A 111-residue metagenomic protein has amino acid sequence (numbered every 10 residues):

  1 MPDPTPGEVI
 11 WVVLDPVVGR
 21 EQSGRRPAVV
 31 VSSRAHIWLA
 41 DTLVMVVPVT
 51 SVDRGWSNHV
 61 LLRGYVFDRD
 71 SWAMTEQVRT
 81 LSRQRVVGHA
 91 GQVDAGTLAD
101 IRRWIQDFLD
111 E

Functional and structural regions predicted by a protein language model:
M1-E111: Conserved functional hotspots at enzyme active or ligand-binding sites that engage polyanionic ligands
